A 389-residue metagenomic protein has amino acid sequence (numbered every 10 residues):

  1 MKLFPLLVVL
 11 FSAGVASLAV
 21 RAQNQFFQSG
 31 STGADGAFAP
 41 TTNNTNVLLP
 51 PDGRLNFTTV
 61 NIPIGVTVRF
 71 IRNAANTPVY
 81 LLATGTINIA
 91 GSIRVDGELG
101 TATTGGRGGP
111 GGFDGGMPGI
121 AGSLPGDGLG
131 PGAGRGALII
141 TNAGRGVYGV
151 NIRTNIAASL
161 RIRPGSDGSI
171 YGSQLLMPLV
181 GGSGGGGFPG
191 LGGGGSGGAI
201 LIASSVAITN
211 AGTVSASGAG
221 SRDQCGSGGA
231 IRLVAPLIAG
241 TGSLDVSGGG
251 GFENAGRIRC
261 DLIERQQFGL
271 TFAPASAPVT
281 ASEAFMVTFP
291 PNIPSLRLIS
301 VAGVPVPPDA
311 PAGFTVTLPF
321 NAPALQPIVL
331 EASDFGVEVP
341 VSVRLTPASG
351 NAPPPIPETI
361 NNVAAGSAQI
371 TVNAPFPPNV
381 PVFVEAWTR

Functional and structural regions predicted by a protein language model:
M1-Q23: Sec-dependent, cleavable N-terminal signal peptides
V9, T59, L82-A83, R257-L262: Short, solvent-exposed linear motifs at loop/edge-of-secondary-structure regions
R21-D35, G256-R389: Extracellular/surface-exposed low-complexity segments
A22-N88, S92, E98, S169 (+3 more regions): N-terminal domain-start segments of secreted/luminal proteins
Q23-N44, A74-P78, T84-R232, P236-T241 (+1 more regions): Glycine-centric low-complexity/flexibility signal
N56, S196, A324-P327: Short, solvent-exposed loop/turn segments enriched in Ser/Thr/Gly
V60-I62, P236, I263: Solvent-exposed loop/turn tips at the surfaces of repeat/solenoid architectures
V66, G91-I93, G212, G242-S243 (+1 more regions): Small-residue (G/S/T/A) turn/hinge positions that recur once per unit in extracellular repeat modules
